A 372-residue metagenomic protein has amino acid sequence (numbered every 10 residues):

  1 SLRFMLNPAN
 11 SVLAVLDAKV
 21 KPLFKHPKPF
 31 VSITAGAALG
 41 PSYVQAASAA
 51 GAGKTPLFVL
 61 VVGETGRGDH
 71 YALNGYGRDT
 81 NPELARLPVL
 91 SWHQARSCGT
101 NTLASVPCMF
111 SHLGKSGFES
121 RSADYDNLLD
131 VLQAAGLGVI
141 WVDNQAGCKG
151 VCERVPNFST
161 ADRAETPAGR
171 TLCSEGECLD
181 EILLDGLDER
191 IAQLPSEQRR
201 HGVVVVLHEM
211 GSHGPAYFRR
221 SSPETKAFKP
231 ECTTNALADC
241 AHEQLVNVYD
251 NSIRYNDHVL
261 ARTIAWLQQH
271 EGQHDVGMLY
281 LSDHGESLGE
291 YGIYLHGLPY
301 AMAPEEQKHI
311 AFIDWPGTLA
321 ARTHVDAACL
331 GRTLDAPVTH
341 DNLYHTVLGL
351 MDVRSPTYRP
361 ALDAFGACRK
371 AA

Functional and structural regions predicted by a protein language model:
S1-A372: Catalytic domains that recognize anionic headgroups
